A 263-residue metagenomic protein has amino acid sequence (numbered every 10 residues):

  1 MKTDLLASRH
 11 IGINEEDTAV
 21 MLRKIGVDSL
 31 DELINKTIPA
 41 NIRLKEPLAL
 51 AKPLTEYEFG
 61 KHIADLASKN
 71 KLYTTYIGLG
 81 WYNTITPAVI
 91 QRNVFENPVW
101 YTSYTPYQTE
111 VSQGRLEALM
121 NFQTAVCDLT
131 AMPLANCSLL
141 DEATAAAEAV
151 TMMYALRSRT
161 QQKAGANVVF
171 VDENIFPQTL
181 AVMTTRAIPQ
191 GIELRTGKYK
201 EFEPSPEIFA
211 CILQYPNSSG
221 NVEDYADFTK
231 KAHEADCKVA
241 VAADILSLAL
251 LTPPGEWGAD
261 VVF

Functional and structural regions predicted by a protein language model:
M1, N97-T109, C127-M132, A164-A166 (+2 more regions): Gly-rich Lys/Arg/Thr-decorated short loops/hinges at beta-loop-alpha junctions or inter-strand turns that position
M1-I13, D17-M21: Charged, compositionally biased N-terminal leader segments and the immediate start of the first structured element
V27-I38, I42: N-terminal glycine-rich anion-binding loops that anchor highly charged ligand groups
I38-N121, C127: N-terminal entrance/gating region of PLP-dependent enzymes' catalytic architecture
N41, I63-K71, Q123, C127-L134 (+4 more regions): Structural signal for hydrophobic packing residues in well-ordered secondary-structure cores of soluble enzyme domains
Y107-V111, D128-A147: Short loop-beta-helix segment that forms the pyridoxal 5′-phosphate
T144-F263: Conserved PLP-enzyme active-site core in the AAT-like
